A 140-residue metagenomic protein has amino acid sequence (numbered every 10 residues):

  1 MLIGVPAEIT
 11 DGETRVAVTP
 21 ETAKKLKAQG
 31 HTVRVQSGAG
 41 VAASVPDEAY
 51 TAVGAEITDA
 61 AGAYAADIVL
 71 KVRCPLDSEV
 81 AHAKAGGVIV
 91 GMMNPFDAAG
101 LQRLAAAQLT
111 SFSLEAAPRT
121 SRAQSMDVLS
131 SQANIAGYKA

Functional and structural regions predicted by a protein language model:
L2, E8, P75-A140: Glycine/serine-rich phosphate-binding loop and adjoining beta1-alpha1 elements at the start of nucleotide-handling
G4, A23-A42: Short internal beta-strands
V5, R34-S37, T58-D59, K71 (+2 more regions): General beta-strand structural signal in soluble alpha/beta enzymes
G12-P20: Glycine- and acidic-residue-enriched helix-capping/strand-helix junction motifs
H31, A55, L109: Short phosphate-binding/catalytic loops that engage adenosine nucleotides
R34-E56: N-terminal beta-loop-helix "entrance" segment that forms/cooperates in small-molecule cofactor or anionic ligand
G54-A65: Short acidic low-complexity segments
